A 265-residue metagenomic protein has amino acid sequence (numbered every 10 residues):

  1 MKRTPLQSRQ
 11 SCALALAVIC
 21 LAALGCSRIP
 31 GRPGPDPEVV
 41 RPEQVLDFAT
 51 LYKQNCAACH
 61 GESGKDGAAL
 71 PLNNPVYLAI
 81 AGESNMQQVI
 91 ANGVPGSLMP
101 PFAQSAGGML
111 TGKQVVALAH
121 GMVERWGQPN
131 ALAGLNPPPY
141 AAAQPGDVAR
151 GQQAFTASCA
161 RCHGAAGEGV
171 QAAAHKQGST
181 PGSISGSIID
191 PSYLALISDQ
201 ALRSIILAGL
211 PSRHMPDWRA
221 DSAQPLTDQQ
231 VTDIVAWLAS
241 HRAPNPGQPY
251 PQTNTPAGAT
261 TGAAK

Functional and structural regions predicted by a protein language model:
K2-L14: Bacterial N-terminal signal peptides that target proteins for export
Q10, S179, A259-A263: Intrinsically disordered, low-complexity terminal tails and inter-domain linkers enriched for S/T/G/P/D/E
A22-G25: C-terminal motif of bacterial Sec signal peptides marking the signal peptidase cleavage site
P30-E38, P42, L46, K53 (+4 more regions): Flexible coil segments in periplasmic/lumen-exposed cytochrome c-class electron-transfer proteins
E38, V45, A49, G61 (+4 more regions): Gly/Gly-Pro-rich "capping" loops immediately C-terminal to redox-active cysteine motifs in periplasmic/lumenal
K53-C56, A69, G96, T156 (+2 more regions): Disulfide-stabilized extracellular ectodomain repeats and their linkers
I90-G93, M122, G209, L238: Alpha-helical transition-metal enzyme core signature, strongest for iron centers
